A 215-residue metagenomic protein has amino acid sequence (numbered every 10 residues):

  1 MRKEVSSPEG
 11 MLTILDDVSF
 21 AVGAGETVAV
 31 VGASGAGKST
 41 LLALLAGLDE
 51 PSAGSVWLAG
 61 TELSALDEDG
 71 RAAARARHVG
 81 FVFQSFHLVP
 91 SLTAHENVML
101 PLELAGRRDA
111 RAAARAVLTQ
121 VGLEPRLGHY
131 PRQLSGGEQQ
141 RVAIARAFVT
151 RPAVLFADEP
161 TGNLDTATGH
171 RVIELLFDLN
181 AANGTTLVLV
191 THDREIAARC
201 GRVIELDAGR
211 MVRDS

Functional and structural regions predicted by a protein language model:
M1-L206: ABC family nucleotide-binding domain
V203-S215: H-loop (His-switch) and adjacent beta-strand-loop-beta switch element of ABC-type ATPase nucleotide-binding domains
